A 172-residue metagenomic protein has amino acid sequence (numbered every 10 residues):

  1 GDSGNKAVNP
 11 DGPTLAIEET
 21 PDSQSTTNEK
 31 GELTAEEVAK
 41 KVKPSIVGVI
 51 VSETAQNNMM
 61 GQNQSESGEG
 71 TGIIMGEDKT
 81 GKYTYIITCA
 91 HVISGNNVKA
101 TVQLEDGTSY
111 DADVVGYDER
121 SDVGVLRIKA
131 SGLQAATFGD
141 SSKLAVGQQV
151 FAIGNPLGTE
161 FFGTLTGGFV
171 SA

Functional and structural regions predicted by a protein language model:
S3-A172: Serine-dependent protease modules
